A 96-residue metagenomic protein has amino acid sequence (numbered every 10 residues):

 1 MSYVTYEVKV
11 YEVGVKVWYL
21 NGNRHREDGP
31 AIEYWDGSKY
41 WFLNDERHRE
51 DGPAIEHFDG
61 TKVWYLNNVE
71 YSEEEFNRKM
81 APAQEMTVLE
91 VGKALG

Functional and structural regions predicted by a protein language model:
M1-G96: Glycine/tyrosine- and acidic-biased, solvent-exposed loop/turn segments at the edges of beta-strands
